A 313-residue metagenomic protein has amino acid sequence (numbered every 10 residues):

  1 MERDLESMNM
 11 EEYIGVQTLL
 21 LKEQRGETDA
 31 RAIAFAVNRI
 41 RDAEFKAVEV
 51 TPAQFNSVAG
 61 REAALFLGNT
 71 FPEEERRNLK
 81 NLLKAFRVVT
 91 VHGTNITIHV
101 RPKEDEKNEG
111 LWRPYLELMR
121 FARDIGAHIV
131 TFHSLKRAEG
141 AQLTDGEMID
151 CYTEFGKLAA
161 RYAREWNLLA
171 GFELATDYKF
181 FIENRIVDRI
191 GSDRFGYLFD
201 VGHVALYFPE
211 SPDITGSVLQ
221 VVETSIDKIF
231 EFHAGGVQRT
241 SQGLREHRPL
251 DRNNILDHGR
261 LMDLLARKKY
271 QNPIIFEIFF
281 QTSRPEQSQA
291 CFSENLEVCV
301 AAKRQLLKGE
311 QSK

Functional and structural regions predicted by a protein language model:
E2-E44, W112, R120, F180-K313: Histidine-acidic metal/acid-base catalytic patches
R3-D4, R77-A85, G93, I98-F199: Active-site acidic/histidine proton-transfer and metal-coordination neighborhood in alpha/beta enzyme cores
L19, T51-Q54, H92-I98, F132-R137 (+2 more regions): Short loop/turn segments at strand-loop or loop-helix junctions that form parts of catalytic or ligand-binding pockets
A32-N56, I125-G126: Catalytic domains of carbohydrate-active enzymes, especially glycoside hydrolases
V48-V50, V91, V130, A170 (+3 more regions): Hydrophobic residues within beta-strands of alpha/beta enzymes
E49-N78, R137-G140: Glycine-rich, proline-tolerant flexible connector loops at the mouths of alpha/beta enzymes
S57-R61, I98-K103, A138-L143, A205-F208 (+2 more regions): A short acidic, helix-capping loop that chelates divalent metal ions and anchors anionic groups
A64-N69, T97-N108, R248-D251: The substrate-binding groove and active-site-proximal loops of carbohydrate-active enzymes, especially glycoside
